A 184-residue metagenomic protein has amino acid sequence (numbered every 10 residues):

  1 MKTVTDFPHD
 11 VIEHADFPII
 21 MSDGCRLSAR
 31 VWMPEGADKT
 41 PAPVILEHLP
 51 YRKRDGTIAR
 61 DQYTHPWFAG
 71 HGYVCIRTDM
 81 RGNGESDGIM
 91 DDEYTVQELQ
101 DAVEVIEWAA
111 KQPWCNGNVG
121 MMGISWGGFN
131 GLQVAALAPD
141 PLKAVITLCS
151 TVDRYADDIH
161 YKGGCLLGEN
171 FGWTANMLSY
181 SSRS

Functional and structural regions predicted by a protein language model:
K2-T40: N-terminal cap/lid segment of alpha/beta-hydrolase-fold proteins
G24, G82, G123, G127: Conserved G/P- and acidic residue-centered "switch" motifs that form tight phosphate/ATP-binding loops in soluble
A29-W32, E47-H48, T78, M122-I124 (+1 more regions): Generic beta-strand/beta-sheet core signal
G36, Y51, S125-G128, T151: Flexible, active-site-proximal loop/turn residues at the rims of small-molecule/cofactor binding pockets and catalytic
G36-K111, I159, L166: Cap/lid segment of the alpha/beta-hydrolase catalytic domain
V44-I45, V74-C75, G117-G120, P141-V145: Beta-sheet entry/capping signal
P113-W126: Alpha/beta-hydrolase fold nucleophile elbow
M122, F129-S184: A catalytic-pocket lid/entrance helix-loop region that shapes and gates access to the active site across common
